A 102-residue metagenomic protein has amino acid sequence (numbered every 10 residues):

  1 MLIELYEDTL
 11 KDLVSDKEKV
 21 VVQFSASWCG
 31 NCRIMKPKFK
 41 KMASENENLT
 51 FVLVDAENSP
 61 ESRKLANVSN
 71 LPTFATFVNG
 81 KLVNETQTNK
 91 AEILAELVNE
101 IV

Functional and structural regions predicted by a protein language model:
M1-V20, E96-V102: N-terminal leader/targeting and pre-domain segments
E4-Y6, F24, K36-E61: Thiol-based oxidoreductase modules, predominantly thioredoxin-like and allied folds used for disulfide exchange
D8-K11, P60-E61, E92: Acidic phosphotransfer microenvironment of two-component signaling modules
T9-M42: Local sequence-structure signature of Cys/Sec-based thiol-disulfide redox active-site neighborhoods
L65-A66, A91: Chalcogenol-based redox active-site neighborhoods
A66-T76: Structural micro-motif
T76-V102: Non-catalytic, surface beta->alpha helical segment in thiol-disulfide oxidoreductase systems
